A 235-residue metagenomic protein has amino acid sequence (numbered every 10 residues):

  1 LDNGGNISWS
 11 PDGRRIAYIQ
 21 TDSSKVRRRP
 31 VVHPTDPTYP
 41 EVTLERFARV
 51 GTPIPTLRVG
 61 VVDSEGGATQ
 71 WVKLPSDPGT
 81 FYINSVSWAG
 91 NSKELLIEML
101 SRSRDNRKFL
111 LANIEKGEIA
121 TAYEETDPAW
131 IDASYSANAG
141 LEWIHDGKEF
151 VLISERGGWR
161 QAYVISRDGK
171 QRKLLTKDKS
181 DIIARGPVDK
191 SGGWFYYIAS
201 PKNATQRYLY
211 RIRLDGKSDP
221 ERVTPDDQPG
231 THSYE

Functional and structural regions predicted by a protein language model:
L1, V50, I54-V61, E65-G79 (+3 more regions): Surface-exposed loop and turn segments in beta-propeller and other repeat-based domains that flank or scaffold
L1-S8, R15-L74: Predominantly five- to eight-bladed beta-propeller fold
G5-S8, A17-S23, R49-P53, S87-G90 (+7 more regions): Beta-strand C-termini and the immediately following turn/loop, strongest in propeller blades
R14, I19, G60, P187-E235: N-terminal targeting or regulatory segments adjacent to alpha/beta-hydrolase or S9 domains
R58-G60, K108-L110, Q161-Y163, Y208-Y210: A short loop-to-beta-strand structural motif that recurs across blades of beta-propeller domains
D63-G67, N113-G117, S166-K170, R213-K217: Short loop/turn segments that connect beta-strands within beta-propeller blades
S64, A68-S101: Long hydrophobic segments that form regular secondary structure
N84, S136-G140, I182-V188, T231-E235: Repeated scaffold domains used in trafficking and secretory/extracellular systems, primarily beta-propellers
